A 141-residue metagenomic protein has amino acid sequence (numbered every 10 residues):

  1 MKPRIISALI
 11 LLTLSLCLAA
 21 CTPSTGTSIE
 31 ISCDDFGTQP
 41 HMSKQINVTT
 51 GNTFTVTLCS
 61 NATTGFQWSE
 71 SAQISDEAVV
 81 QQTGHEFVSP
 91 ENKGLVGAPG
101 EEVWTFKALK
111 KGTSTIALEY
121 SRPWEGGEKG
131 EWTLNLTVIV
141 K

Functional and structural regions predicted by a protein language model:
M1-A8: Bacterial N-terminal signal peptides that target proteins for export
C17-A20: C-terminal motif of bacterial Sec signal peptides marking the signal peptidase cleavage site
S24-T55, N61: N-terminal edge beta-strand
T63-G65, A72-E91: Short, solvent-exposed loop/linker segments at beta-strand-coil boundaries, enriched for Pro/Gly and Ser/Thr
V96-V103: Aromatic sugar-binding surface patches on proteins that engage polysaccharides or sugar-phosphate polymers
F106-I116: Glycine-centered tight-turn and secondary-structure capping sites
S121-E128: Short acidic/polar inter-strand loop motif in beta-rich domains
L136-V140: Interdomain boundary/hinge segments at the C-termini of tandem beta-sandwich modules
